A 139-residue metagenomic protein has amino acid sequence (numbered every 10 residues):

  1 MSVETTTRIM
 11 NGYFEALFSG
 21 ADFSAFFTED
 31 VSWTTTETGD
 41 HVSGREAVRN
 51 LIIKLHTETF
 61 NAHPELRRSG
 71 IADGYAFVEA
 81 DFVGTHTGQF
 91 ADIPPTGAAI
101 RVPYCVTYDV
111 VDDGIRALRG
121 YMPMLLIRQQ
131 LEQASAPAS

Functional and structural regions predicted by a protein language model:
M1-S139: C-terminal and inter-domain tail/linker signature
